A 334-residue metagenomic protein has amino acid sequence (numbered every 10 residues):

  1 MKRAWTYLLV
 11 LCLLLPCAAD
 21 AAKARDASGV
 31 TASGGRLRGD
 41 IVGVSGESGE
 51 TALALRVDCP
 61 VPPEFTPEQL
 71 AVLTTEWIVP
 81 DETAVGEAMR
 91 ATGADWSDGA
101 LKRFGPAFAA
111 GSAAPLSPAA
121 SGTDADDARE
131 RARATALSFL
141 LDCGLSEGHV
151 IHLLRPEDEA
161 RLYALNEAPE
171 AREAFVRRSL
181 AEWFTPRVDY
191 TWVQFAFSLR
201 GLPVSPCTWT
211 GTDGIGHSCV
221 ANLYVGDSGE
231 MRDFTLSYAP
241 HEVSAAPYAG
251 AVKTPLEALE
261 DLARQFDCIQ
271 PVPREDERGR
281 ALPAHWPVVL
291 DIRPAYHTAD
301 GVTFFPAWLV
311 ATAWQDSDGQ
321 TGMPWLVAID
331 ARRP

Functional and structural regions predicted by a protein language model:
R3-A22: Sec-dependent N-terminal signal peptides of Gram-positive bacterial secreted proteins and lipoproteins
L9, L53-L55, R264: Residue-level detector of alpha-helical transmembrane segments in integral membrane proteins
L11, L55-V57, G301: Residue-level detector of alpha-helical hydrophobic segments embedded in or interacting with membranes
A18, P62-E64, H285, V289 (+1 more regions): Intrinsically disordered, low-complexity segments enriched in proline/serine/threonine
A19-G214, Y238-P240: Preferential activation on post-signal-peptide N-terminal prodomains/segments of secreted or lumenal proteins
D124-D127, S317-T321: Exposed regions on extracellular, virion, or secretory-pathway luminal proteins
T135, F139-D316: Segments that shape or occlude catalytic/ligand-binding pockets
Q320-P334: C-terminal soluble interaction/assembly domains
